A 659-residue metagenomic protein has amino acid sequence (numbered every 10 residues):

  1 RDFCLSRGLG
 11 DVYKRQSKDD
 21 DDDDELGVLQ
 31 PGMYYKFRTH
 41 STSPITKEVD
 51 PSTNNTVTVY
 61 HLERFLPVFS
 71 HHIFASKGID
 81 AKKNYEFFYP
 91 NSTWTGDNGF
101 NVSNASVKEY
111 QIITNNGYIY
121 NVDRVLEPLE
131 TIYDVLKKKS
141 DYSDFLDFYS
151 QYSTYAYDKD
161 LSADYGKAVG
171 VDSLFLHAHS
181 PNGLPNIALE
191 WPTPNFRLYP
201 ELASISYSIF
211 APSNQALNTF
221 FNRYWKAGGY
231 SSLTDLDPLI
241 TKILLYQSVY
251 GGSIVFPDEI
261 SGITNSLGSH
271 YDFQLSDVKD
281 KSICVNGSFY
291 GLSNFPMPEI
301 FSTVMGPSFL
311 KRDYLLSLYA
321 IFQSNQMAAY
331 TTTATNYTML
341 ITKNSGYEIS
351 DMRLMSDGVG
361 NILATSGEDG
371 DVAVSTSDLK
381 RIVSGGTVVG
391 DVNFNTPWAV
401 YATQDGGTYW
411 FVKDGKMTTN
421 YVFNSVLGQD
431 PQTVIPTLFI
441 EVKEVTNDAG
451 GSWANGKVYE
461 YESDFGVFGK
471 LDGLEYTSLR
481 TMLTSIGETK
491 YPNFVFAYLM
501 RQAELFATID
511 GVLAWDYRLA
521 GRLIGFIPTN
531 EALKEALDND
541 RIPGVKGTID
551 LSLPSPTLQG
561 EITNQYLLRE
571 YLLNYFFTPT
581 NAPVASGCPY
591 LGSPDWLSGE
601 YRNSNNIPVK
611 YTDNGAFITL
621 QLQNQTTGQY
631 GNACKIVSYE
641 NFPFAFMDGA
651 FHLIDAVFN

Functional and structural regions predicted by a protein language model:
D2-Q16: Single conserved hydrophobic/aromatic residue that forms the stacking wall/gate of nucleotide- or nucleobase-binding
R7, N214-Y230, S324, S345-S366 (+1 more regions): Short active-site loop/helix that positions an aromatic residue
V49-G99: Long, low-complexity, polar/charged, intrinsically disordered or flexibly structured peripheral segments
Y110-P128, F210-R223, I283-E299, L340-Y347 (+3 more regions): FKBP-type peptidyl-prolyl cis-trans isomerase
A156-G166, T193-E201, S232-L233, Q326-A334 (+4 more regions): Surface-exposed patches in mature extracellular/periplasmic domains of secreted proteins
A203-S206, D237-P238, T333-N336, G370-S384 (+2 more regions): Beta-strand-rich non-transmembrane domains
Y590, P594-N641, H652, A656-V657: C-terminal soluble interaction/assembly domains
